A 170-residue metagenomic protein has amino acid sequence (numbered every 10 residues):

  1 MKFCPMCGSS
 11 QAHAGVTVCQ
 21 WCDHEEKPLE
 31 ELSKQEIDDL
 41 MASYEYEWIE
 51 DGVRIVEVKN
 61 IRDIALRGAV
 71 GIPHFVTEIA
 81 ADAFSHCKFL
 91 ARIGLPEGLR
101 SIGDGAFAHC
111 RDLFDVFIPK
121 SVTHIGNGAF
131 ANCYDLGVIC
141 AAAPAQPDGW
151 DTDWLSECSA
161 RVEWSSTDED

Functional and structural regions predicted by a protein language model:
M1, A14: Flanking scaffold residues of small Cys/His-coordinated metal-binding clusters
C4-C7, C19-C22: Short cysteine-rich clusters marking metal-coordination/redox-active sites
G8-A12, E26-K27: Cys/His-rich microdomains that often coordinate metals
C22-E31: Short Cys/His-rich micro-motifs in 6-15 aa windows
L32-R54, R62-E78, K88-S101, R111-H124 (+2 more regions): Structural signature of tandem-repeat unit edges
N60, A81-A83, D104-A106, G126-A129: Consensus positions within tandem repeat domains that build extended binding/scaffold surfaces
T152-S156: A structural signal for leucine-rich repeat
